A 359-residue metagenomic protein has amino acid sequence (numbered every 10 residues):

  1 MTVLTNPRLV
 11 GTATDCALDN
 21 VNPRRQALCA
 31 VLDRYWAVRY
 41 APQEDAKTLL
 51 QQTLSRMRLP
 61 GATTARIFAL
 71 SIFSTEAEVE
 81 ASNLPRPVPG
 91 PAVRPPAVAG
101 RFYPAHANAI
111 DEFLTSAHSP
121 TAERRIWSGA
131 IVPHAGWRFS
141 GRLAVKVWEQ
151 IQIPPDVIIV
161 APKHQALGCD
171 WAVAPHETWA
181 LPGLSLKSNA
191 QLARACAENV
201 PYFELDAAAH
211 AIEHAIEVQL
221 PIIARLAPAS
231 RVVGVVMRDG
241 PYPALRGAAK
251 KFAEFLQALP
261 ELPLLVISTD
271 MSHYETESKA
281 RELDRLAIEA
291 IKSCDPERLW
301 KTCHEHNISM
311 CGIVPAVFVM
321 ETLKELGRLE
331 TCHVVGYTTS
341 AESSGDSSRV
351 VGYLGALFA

Functional and structural regions predicted by a protein language model:
M1-P87: C-terminal binding/interaction regions
T2-L4, C29-V31, S71-S74, I131 (+3 more regions): Residues in well-ordered beta-strands of folded domains
D19-V21, R58-T63, Q150-I151, K324-L326 (+1 more regions): A general structural signal for short secondary-structure junctions and capping/turn motifs
R25, L262, L329-C332, V351-Y353: Active-site lining segments that contact anionic ligands and/or coordinate catalytic metals
L32-R34, E325-G327, F358-A359: Short acidic-glycine loop/turn motifs at beta-strand connectors
I67-T75, T178, I222, G234 (+1 more regions): Conserved hydrophobic/aromatic beta-strand scaffold that supports enzyme active sites
G90-L329, V335-S344: Active-site histidine-anchored catalytic micro-motif
V334-A359: Long, Lys/Arg- and hydrophobic-enriched amphipathic alpha-helices
